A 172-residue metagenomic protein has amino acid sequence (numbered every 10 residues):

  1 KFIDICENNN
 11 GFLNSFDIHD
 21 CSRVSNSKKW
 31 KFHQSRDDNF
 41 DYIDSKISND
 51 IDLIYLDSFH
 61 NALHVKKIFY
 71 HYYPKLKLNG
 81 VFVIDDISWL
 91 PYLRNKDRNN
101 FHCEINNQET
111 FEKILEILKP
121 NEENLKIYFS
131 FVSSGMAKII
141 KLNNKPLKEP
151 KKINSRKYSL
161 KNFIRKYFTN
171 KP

Functional and structural regions predicted by a protein language model:
K1-P172: S-adenosylmethionine/decaboxylated-SAM
